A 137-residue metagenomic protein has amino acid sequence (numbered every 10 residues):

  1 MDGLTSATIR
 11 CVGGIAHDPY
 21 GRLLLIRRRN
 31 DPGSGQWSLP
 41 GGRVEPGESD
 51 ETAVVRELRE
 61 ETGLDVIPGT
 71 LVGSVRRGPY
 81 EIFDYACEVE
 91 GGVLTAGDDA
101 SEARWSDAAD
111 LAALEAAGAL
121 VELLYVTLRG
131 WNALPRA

Functional and structural regions predicted by a protein language model:
M1-L23, R43: Conserved N-terminal beta-strand and adjoining loop/helix that marks the start of the Nudix/MutT-like hydrolase domain
T8, I67, P79-E81: Residue-level preference for beta-strand/loop junctions
D18, R22-E60: Conserved Nudix-box catalytic region and its N-terminal flanking loop in Nudix hydrolases and closely related
V44, L111-A112: A generic structural signal for short hydrophobic patches within well-formed alpha-helices
D65-S74: A short coil-to-beta-strand element that immediately follows conserved catalytic motifs
V75-T95, R104-A108, T127-W131: Active-site-adjacent beta-strand/loop module that shapes the phosphate/pyrophosphate-binding cleft
L94-D99, A113-G118: Short, charged, solvent-exposed linker or helix-capping segments at domain edges/interfaces that act as flexible hinges
L120-A137: Charged phosphate-binding loop/patch that engages nucleotide di/tri-phosphates or the phosphate backbone of nucleic
